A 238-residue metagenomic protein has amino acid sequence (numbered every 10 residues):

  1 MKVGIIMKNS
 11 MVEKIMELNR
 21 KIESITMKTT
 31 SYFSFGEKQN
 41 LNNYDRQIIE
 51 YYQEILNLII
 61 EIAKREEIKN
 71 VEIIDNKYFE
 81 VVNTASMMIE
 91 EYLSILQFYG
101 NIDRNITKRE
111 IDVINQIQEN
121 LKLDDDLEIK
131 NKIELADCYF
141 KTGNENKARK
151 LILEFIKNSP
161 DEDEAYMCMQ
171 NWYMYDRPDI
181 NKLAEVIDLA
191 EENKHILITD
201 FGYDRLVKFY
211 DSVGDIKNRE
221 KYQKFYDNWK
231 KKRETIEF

Functional and structural regions predicted by a protein language model:
M1-I6: Short, Lys/Arg-enriched N-terminal segments with co-localized hydrophobic residues within the first ~10-30 amino acids
N9-Q39, N43, Q53, N76-N101 (+3 more regions): Amphipathic alpha-helical repeat scaffolds of TPR domains
Y44-I55, R104-Q118, E145-F155, D179-N193 (+1 more regions): Alpha-helical repeat scaffolds
I59-N83: Acidic, Ser/Thr- and Gly/Pro-rich intrinsically disordered linkers and low-complexity segments that flank or connect
K77-A85, L123, K157, K194 (+1 more regions): Structural signature of alpha-solenoid helical repeat scaffolds
Y99, R104, T142, Y175-R177 (+1 more regions): Structural motif corresponding to the intra-repeat A-B loop/turn of tetratricopeptide repeats
D126, P160, H195-L197, K231: Short coil turns that delineate tetratricopeptide repeat
G202-R205, F209-F238: Terminal, low-structured helical/coil segments at or just beyond the last alpha-helical repeat
